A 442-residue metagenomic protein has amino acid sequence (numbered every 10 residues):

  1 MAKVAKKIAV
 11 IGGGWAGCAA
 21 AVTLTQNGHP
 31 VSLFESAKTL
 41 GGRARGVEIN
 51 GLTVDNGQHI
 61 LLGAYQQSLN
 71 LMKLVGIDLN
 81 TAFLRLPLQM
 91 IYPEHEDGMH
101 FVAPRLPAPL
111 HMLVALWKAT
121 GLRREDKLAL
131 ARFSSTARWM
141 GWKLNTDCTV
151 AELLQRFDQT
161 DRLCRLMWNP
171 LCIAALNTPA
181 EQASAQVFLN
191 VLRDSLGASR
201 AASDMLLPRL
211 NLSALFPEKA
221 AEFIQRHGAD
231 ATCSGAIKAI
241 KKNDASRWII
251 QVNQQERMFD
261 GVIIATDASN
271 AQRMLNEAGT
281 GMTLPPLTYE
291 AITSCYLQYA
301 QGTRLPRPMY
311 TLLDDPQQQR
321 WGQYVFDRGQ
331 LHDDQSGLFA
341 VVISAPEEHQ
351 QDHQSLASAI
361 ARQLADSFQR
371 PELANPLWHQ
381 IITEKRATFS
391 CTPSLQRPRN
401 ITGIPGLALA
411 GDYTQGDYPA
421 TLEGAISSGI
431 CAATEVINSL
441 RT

Functional and structural regions predicted by a protein language model:
K6-L33: N-terminal Rossmann-like FAD-binding beta1-loop-alpha1 element of flavoenzymes
A16, T39, S269: Conserved Rossmann-like nucleotide-cofactor binding loop
T25-I49: Glycine-rich FAD pyrophosphate-binding loop
R45-G63, F133-R138: Glycine-rich active-site loop/strand segments that organize a redox cofactor
S68-L69, K73-L74, D78-A185, L189: Mobile amphipathic helical/loop "lid" adjacent to a hydrophobic cofactor/ligand pocket
V191-W248, V252: Helical element adjacent to the flavin cofactor pocket in flavoenzyme catalytic cores
K238-Q354, Q363-S367, P398: Mid-domain catalytic core of redox enzymes that form a hydrophobic substrate pocket/lid adjacent to a catalytic redox
Y324-T442: Conserved flavin/dinucleotide-binding core of flavoenzymes
